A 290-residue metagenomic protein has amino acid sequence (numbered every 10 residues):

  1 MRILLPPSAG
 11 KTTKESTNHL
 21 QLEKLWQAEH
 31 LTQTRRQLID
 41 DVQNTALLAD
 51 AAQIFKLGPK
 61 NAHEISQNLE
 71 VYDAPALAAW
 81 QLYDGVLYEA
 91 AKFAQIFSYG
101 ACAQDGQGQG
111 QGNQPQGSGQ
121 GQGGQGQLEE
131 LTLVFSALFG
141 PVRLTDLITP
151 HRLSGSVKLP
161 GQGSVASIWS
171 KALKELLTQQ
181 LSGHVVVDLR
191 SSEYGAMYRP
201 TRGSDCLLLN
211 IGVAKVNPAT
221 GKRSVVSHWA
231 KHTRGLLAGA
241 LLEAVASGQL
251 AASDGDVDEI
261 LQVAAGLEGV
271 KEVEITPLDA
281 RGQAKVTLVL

Functional and structural regions predicted by a protein language model:
M1-Q107, Q116, Q120-L153, V157 (+1 more regions): Near-N-terminal "mature-domain entry" segment
A101-G106, G121-L290: Internal, well-folded beta-alpha domain core
